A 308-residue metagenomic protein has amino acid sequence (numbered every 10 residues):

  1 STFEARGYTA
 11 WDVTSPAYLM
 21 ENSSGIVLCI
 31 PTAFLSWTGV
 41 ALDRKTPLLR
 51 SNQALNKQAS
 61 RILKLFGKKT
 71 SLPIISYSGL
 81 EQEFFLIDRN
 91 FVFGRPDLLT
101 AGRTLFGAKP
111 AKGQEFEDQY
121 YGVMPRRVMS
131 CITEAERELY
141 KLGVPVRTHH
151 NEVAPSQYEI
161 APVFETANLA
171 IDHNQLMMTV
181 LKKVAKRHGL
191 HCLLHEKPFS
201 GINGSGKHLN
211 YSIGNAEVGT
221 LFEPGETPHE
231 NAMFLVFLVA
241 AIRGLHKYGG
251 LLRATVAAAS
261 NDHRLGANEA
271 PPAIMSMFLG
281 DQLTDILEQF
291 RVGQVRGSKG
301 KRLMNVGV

Functional and structural regions predicted by a protein language model:
S1-L194, F199-V308: Glycine-rich, acidic/polar active-site loops that bind/position phosphate-bearing ligands
